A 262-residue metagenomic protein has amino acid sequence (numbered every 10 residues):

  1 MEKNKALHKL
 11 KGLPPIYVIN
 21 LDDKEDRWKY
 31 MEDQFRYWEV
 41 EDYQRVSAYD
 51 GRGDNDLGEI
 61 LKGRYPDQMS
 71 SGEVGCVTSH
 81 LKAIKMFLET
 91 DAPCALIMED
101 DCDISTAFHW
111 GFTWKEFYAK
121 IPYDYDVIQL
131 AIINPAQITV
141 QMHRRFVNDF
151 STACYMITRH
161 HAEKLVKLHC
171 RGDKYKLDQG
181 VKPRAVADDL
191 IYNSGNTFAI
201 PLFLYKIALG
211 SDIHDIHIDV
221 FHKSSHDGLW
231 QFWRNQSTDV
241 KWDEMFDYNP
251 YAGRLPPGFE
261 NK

Functional and structural regions predicted by a protein language model:
M1-M98, C102-K262: An acidic/histidine-cluster motif and surrounding catalytic segment that typifies divalent-metal-assisted enzyme active
